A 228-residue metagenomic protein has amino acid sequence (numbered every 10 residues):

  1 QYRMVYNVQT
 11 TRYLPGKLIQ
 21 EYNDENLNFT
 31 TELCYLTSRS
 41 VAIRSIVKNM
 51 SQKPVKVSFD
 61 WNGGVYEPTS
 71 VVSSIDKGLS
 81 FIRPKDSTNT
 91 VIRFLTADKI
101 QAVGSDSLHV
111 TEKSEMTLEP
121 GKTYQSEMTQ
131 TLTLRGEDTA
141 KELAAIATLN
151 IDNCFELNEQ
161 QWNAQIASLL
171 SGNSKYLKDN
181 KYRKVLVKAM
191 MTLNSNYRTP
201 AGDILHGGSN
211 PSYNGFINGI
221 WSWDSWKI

Functional and structural regions predicted by a protein language model:
Q1, L18-Q20, L79-I82: Short polybasic amphipathic segments
Q1-G16: A eukaryote-biased signal for short, well-structured alpha-helical docking elements
T11, V47-K48: Generic cytosolic/nucleocytoplasmic N-terminal low-complexity/intrinsically disordered segments
R12-T37: Low-complexity, acidic Ser/Thr/Pro/Gly-rich terminal tails and inter-domain linkers that flank the onset of structured
G16, R39-I43, D224: Generic hydrophobic, aliphatic-rich segments that mediate packing or membrane embedding
Q20, I43-V47, I228: Hydrophobic/aromatic pocket-lining and membrane-interface residues
N28-F29, Y35-A42, K48-N218: Acidic/polar, glycine-enriched structural segments that form the non-catalytic walls/loops of the carbohydrate-binding
N218-I228: Alpha-helical support elements that line or immediately flank enzyme active sites and cofactor-binding pockets
